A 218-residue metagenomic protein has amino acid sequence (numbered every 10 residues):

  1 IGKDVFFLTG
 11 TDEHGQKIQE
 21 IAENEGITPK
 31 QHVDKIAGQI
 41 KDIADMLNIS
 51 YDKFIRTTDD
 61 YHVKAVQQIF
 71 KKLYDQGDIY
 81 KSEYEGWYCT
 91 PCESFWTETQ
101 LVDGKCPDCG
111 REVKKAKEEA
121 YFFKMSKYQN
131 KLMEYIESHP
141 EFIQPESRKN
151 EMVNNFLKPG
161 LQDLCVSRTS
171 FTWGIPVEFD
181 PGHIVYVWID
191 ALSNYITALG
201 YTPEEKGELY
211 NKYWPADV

Functional and structural regions predicted by a protein language model:
I1-I143: N-terminal, positively charged nucleic-acid-binding surface of large information/translation enzymes
I1-T9, R56, Y61-A65, P91 (+2 more regions): Structured secondary-structure scaffolds
